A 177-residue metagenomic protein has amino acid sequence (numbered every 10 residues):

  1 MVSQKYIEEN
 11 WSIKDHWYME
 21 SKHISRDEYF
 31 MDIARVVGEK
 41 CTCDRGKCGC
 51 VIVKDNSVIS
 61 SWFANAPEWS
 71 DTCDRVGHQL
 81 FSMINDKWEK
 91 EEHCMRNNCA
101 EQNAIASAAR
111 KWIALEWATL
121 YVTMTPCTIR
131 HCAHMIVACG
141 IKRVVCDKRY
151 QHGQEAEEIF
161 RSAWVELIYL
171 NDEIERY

Functional and structural regions predicted by a protein language model:
M1-Y177: Zinc-dependent deaminase catalytic domain
